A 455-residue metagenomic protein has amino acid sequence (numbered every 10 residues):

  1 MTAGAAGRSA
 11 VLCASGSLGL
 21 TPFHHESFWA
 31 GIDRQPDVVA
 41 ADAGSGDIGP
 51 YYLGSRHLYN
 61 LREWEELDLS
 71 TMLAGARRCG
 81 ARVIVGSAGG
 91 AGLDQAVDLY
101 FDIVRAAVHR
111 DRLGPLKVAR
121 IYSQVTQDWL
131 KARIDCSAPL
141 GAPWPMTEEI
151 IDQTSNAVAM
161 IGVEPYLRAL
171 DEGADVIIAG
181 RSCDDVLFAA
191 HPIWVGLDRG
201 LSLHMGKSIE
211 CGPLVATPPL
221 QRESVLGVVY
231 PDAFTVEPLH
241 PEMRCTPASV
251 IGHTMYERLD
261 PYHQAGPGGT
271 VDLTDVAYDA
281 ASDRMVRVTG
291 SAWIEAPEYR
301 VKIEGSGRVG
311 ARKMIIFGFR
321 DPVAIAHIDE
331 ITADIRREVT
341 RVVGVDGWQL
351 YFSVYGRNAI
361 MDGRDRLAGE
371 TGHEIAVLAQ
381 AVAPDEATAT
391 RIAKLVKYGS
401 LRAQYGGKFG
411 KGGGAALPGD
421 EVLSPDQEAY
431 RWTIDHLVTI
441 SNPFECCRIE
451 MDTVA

Functional and structural regions predicted by a protein language model:
T2-G16, T21, A40, L187-R357: Small-residue-enriched flexible segments
V11-C13, A81-G92, I177, A376-V382: Short glycine-rich or small-residue beta-strand-to-loop segments that form or flank ligand, phosphate, metal/Fe-S
S17-G19, S45-D47, A88-D98, R181-L187 (+1 more regions): Gly/Ser/Thr-rich loops at beta-strand to alpha-helix junctions that form or flank small-molecule/cofactor-binding
F23-H25, P50-G54, Q95-F101, D128-L140 (+7 more regions): Short acidic, glycine/serine/threonine-rich loops at helix termini
D33-Y51, A74: N-terminal glycine-rich anion-binding loops that anchor highly charged ligand groups
P115-I134, G356-N358, A416-D426: Short, conserved secondary-structure transition motifs
V125-A179: An acidic, phosphate/nucleotide-engaging active-site surface
P297-A455: C-terminal non-catalytic interaction/assembly regions of soluble proteins
